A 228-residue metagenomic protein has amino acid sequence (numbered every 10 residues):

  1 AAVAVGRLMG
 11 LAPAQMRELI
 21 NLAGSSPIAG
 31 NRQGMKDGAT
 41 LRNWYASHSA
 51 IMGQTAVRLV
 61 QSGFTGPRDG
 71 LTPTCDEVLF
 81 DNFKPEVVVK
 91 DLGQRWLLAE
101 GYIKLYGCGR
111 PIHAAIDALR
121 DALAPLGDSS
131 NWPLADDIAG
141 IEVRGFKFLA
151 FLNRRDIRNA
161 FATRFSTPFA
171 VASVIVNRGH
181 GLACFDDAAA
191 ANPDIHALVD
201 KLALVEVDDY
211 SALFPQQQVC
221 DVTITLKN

Functional and structural regions predicted by a protein language model:
A1-M9, N21-I28, H48-R58, D117 (+1 more regions): Contiguous, well-ordered alpha-helical segments that form the cores/surfaces of helical PPI scaffolds
A2-I20, G34, R42: Gly/Ser-rich oxyanion-binding loop with an adjacent helix/lid that shapes the negatively charged ligand pocket
G34, G38-I51, R58-N228: Terminal-appendage/accessory-domain detector
